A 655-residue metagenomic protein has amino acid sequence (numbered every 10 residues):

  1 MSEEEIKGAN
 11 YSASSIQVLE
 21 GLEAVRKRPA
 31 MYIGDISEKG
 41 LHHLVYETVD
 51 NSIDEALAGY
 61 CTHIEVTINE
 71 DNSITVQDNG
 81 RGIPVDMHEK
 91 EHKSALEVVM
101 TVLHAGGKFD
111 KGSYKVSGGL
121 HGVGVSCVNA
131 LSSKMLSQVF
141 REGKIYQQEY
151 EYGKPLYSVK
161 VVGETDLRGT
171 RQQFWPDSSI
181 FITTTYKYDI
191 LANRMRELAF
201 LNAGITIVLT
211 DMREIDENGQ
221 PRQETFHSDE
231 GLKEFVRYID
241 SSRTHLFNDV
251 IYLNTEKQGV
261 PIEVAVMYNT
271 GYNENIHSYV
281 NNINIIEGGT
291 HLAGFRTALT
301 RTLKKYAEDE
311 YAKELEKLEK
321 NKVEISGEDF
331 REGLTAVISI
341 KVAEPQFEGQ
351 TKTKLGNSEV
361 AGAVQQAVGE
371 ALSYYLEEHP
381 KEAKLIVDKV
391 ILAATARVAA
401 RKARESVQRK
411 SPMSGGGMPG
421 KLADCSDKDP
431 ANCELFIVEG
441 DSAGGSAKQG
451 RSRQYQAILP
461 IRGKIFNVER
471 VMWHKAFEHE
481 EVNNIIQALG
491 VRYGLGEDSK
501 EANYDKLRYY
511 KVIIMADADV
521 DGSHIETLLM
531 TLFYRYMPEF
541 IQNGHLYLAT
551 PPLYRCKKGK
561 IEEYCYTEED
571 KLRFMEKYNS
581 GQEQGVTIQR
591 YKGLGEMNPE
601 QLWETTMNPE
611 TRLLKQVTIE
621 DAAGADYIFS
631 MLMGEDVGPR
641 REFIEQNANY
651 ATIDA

Functional and structural regions predicted by a protein language model:
S2-S15, L22, Y46, D54-A56 (+12 more regions): GHKL-family ATPase ATP-binding module
K27-Y46: Conserved short strand/loop->alpha-helix "switch" segment adjacent to the catalytic nucleotide/phosphoryl-transfer site
G82-M87: A short glycine-centered beta->alpha linker in the GHKL/HATPase_c
H88-E89, L96: Short adenine-binding "F-helix/F-box" segment of the Bergerat
E89, E348-A361, Y564-D570, F574-M575: Helical (often loop-to-helix) elements that flank the catalytic cores of nucleotide-handling enzymes
T395-S414, D429-E434, G445, Q449-R451 (+2 more regions): C-terminal interaction appendages of subunits in large macromolecular complexes
